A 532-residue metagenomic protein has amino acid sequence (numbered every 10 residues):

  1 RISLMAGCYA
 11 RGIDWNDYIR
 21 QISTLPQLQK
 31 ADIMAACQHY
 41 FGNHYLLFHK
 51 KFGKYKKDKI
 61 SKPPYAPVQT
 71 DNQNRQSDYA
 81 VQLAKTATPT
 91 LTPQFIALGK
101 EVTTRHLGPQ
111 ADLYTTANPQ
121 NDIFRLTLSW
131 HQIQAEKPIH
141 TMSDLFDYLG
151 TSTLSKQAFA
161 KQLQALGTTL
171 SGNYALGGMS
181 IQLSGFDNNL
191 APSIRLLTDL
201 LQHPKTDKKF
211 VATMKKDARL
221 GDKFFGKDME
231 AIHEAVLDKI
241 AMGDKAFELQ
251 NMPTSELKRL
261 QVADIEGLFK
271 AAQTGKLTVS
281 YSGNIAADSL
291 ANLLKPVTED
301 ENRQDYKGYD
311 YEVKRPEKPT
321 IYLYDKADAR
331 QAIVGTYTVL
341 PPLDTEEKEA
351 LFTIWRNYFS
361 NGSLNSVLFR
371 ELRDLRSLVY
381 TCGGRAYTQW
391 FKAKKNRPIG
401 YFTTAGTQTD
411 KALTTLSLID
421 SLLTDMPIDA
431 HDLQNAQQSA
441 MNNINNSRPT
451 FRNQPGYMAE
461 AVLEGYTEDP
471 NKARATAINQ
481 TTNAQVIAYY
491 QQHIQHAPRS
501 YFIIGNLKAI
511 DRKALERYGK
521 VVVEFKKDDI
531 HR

Functional and structural regions predicted by a protein language model:
R1-L25, L46-K51, S61, Q120-D147 (+8 more regions): M16 family metallopeptidases and their MPP-like homologs
C8, N16-Q132, E136, E266 (+7 more regions): Proteolytic maturation boundary segments
D199-K208, P296-Q304, R376, S421-I428 (+1 more regions): A common structural junction motif
L257-L260, I265: Alpha-helical scaffold elements lining the catalytic groove of polysaccharide deacetylases
